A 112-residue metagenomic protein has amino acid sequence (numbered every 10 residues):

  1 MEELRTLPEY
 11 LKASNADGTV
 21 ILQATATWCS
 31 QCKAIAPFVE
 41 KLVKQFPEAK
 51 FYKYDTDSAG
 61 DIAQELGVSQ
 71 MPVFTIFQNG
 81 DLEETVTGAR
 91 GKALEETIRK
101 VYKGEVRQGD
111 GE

Functional and structural regions predicted by a protein language model:
M1, G111-E112: N-terminal targeting signals for export/organelle localization
E3, L11-K41: Local sequence-structure signature of Cys/Sec-based thiol-disulfide redox active-site neighborhoods
L4-R5, A24, A36-D61, V68: Thiol-based oxidoreductase modules, predominantly thioredoxin-like and allied folds used for disulfide exchange
E9-Y10, I62: Short alpha-helical segment
D17-V20, P47-K50, Q70, L82: Core residues of folded domains in eukaryotic genome-function proteins
L66-T75: Structural micro-motif
I76-G111: Non-catalytic, surface beta->alpha helical segment in thiol-disulfide oxidoreductase systems
